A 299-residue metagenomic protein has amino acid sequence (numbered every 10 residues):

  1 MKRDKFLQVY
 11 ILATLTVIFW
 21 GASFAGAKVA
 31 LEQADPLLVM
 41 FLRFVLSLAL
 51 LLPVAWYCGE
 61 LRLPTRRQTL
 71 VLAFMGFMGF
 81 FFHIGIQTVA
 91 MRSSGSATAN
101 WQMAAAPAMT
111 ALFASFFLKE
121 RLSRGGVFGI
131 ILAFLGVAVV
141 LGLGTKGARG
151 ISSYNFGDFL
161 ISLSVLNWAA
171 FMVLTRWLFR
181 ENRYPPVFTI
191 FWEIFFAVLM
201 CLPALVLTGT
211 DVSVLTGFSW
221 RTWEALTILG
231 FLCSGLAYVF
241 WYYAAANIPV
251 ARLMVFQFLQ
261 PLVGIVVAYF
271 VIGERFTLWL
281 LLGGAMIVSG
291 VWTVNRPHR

Functional and structural regions predicted by a protein language model:
M1-T14, L61, A105-L166, W279 (+1 more regions): Juxtamembrane helix-loop boundary signature in multi-pass membrane transporters
K2, M40-V45, L52, G125 (+3 more regions): C-terminal-most transmembrane helix of multi-pass membrane proteins
L7-L12, L38-P53, F74, G129-L135 (+3 more regions): Hydrophobic alpha-helical transmembrane segments of multi-pass integral membrane proteins, especially transporters
I18-F19, S23-F24, L52-M103, V139 (+1 more regions): Specific transmembrane alpha-helical segments of multi-pass solute transporters/efflux pumps, especially DMT/EamA
I18-G21, A25, L52, G76-F81 (+9 more regions): Hydrophobic/small/kink-forming positions within alpha-helical transmembrane segments of polytopic membrane proteins
G26-Q33, R92, L141-Y154, V206-R221 (+1 more regions): Membrane-interface helix termini and inter-helical loops of multi-pass transporters
L38-A49, Q87-G126, I130, V250-Y269: Specific alpha-helical transmembrane segments that line the substrate/conduction pathway and gating interfaces
M40-L42, T98-A105, L174-V198, G230-F270: Helix-helix packing/entry segments at the starts of transmembrane helices
